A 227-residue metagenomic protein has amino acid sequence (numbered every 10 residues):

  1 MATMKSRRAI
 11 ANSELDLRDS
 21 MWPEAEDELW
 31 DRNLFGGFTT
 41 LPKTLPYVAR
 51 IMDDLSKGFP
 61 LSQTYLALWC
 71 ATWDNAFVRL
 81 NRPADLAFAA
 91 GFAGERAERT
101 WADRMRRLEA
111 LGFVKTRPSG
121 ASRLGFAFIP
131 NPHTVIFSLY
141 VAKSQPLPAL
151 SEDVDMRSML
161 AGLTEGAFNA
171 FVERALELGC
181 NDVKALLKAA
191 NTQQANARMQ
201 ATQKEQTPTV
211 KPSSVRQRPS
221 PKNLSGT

Functional and structural regions predicted by a protein language model:
M1-A84, G226-T227: Short recognition helix of helix-turn-helix/winged-helix DNA-binding domains
M1-G36, L176-T227: N-terminal intrinsically disordered, low-complexity, charged/polar
K5-A9, E14-D19, D103-N196: Winged-helix/helix-turn-helix nucleic-acid-interaction surface
E28, G36, L41-T44, D53 (+9 more regions): A generic structural signal for solvent-exposed, polar alpha-helical segments
G37-F38, R50, F59, F88 (+6 more regions): Intrinsically disordered, low-complexity regions
T40, T44, N81, F128 (+2 more regions): Selective for proline/serine-rich intrinsically disordered segments in cytosolic/nuclear regulatory regions
L66-A67, F137, L147, P208-Q217: Hydrophobic transmembrane signal anchors and adjacent membrane-proximal interface regions, especially in viral
A71-A127: Winged helix-turn-helix DNA-binding recognition segment
